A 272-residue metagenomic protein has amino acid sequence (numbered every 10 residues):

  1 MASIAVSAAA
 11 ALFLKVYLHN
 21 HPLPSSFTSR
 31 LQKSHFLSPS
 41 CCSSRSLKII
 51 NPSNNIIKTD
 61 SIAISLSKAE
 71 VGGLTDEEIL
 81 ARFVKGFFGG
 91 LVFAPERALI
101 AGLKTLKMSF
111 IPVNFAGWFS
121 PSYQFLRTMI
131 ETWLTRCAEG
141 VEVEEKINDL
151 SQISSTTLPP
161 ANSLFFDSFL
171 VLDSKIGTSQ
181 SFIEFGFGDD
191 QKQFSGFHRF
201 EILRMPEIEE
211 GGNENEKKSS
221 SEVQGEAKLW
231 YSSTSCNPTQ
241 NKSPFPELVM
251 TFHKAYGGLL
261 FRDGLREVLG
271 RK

Functional and structural regions predicted by a protein language model:
M1-S3: Membrane-penetrating hydrophobic segments
A8-L158: Hydrophobic ligand-binding cavity/cleft-lining segments
Q152-K217: Hydrophobic-ligand binding "helix-grip"
F194-F197, E222, F252: HotDog/MaoC-like acyl-thioester-processing domains
E201-P206, S220-N241: Short acidic, glycine/tyrosine-flanked loop/strand segments centered on an H-E-D-like triad
N237-Y256: A short acidic/glycine-rich loop-to-helix N-cap element
R262-K272: Flexible helix-coil linker/hinge segments at domain or subdomain boundaries
